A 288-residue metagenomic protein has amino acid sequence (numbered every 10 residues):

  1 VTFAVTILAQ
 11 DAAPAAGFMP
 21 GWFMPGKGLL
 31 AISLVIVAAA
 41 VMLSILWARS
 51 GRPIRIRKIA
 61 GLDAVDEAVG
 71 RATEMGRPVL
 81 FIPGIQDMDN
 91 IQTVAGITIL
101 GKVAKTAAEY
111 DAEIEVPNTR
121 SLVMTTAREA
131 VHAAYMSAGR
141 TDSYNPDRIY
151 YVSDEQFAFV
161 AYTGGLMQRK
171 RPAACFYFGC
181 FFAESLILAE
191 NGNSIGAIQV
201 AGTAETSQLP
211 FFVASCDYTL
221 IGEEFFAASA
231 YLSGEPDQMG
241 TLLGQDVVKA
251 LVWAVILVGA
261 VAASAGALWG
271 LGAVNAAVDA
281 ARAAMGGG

Functional and structural regions predicted by a protein language model:
V1-M24, N275-G288: Short, strongly hydrophobic alpha-helical membrane anchors
A16-A60, G266-L268: Hydrophobic alpha-helical transmembrane segments of small proteolipidic membrane proteins, enriched in energy-coupled
R57-E74, P78-L80: Membrane-cytosol interface motif
A68-V69, T93-D111: Histidine-anchored nucleotide/phosphate-binding helix
T106-A107, S194-F212: Short, acidic/small-residue loops that bind anionic groups at enzyme active sites
T106-A108, A112-V160: Long, charge-dense
Y151-G192: Soluble extracytoplasmic domains of inner/organellar membrane proteins
S207, V213-G288: C-terminal functional extensions of proteins
